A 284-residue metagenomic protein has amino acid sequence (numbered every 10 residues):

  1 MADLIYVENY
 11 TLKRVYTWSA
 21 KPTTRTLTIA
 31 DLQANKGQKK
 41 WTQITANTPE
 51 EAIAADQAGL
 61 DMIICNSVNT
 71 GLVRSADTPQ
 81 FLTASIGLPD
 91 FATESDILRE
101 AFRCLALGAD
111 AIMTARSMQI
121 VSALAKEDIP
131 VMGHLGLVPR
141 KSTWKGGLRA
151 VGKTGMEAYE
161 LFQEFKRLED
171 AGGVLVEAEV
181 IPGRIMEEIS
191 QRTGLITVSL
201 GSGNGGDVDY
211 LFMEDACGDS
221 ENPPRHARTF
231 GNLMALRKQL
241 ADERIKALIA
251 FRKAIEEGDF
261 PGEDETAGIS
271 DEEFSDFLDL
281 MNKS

Functional and structural regions predicted by a protein language model:
A2-S284: Alpha/beta enzyme core
